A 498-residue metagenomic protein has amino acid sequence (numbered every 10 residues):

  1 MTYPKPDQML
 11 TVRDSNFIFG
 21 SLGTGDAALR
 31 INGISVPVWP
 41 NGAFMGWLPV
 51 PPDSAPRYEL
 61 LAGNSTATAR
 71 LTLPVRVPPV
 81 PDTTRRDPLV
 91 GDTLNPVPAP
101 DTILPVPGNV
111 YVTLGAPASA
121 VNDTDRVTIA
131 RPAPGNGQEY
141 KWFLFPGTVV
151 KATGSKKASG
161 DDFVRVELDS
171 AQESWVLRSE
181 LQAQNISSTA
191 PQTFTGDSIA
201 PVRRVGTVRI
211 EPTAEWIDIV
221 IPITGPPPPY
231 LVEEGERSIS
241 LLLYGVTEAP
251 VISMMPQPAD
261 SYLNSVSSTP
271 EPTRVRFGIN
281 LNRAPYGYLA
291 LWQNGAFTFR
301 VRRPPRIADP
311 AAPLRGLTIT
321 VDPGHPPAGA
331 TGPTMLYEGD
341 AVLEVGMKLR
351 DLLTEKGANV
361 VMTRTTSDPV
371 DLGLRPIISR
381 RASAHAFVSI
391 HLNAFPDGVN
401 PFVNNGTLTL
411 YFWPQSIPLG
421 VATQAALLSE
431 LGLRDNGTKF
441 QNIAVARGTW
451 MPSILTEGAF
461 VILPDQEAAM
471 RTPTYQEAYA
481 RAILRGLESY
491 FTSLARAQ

Functional and structural regions predicted by a protein language model:
K5, T11-R13, G25-A28, P37-T320 (+4 more regions): Short linear recognition/processing motifs and adjacent strand/loop elements at protein termini and domain edges
S15-F19: A short beta-strand segment in extracellular, disulfide-stabilized domains
W142-T148, G339-M347, D351, E355 (+9 more regions): Solvent-exposed, polar/charged alpha-helical surfaces in well-ordered, non-transmembrane soluble domains, broadly
G160-D162, P250-I252, A308, A328-G332 (+5 more regions): Extracytoplasmic/secreted cell-surface and envelope-processing proteins
Q182, H325-A328, T365-V370, L392-D397 (+5 more regions): Solvent-exposed loop/turn segments at secondary-structure junctions within structured extracellular/periplasmic domains
V301-A386, P396-V399, V403-N405: Active-site histidine-acidic residue metal-binding/catalytic motifs, centered on HxH/HExxH-like signatures
A386-S389, P396, L408-Y411, G437-Q498: Active-site-adjacent mobile loop/cap segments within catalytic or ligand-binding domains
